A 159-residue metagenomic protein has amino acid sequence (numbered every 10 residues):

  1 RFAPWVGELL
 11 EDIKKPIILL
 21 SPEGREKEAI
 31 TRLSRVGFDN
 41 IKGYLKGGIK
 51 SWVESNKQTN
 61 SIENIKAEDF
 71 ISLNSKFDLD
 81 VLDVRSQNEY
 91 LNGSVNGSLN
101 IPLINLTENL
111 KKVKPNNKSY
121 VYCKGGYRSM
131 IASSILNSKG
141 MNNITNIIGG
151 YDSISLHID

Functional and structural regions predicted by a protein language model:
R1-D80, V84-D159: Rhodanese-like catalytic fold shared by cysteine-dependent sulfurtransferases and DSP/PTP-type phosphatases
